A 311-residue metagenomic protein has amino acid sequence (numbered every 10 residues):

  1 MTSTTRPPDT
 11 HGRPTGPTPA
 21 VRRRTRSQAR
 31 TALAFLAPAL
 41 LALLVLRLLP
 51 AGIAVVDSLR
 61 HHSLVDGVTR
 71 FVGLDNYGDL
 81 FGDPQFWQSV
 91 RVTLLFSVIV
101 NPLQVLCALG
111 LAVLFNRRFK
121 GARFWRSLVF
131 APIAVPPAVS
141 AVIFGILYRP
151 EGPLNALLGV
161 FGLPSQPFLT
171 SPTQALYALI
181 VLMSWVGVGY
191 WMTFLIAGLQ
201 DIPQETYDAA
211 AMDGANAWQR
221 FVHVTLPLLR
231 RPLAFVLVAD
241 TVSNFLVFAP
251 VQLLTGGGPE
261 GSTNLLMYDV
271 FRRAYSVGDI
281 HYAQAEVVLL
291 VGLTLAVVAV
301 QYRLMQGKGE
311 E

Functional and structural regions predicted by a protein language model:
M1-A20: Short, intrinsically disordered terminal tails adjacent to the first/last structured region
P14-S27, F115: Alpha-helical transmembrane segments of integral membrane proteins
Q28-E311: A structural signal for multi-pass alpha-helical bundles of membrane permease subunits that mediate small-molecule
